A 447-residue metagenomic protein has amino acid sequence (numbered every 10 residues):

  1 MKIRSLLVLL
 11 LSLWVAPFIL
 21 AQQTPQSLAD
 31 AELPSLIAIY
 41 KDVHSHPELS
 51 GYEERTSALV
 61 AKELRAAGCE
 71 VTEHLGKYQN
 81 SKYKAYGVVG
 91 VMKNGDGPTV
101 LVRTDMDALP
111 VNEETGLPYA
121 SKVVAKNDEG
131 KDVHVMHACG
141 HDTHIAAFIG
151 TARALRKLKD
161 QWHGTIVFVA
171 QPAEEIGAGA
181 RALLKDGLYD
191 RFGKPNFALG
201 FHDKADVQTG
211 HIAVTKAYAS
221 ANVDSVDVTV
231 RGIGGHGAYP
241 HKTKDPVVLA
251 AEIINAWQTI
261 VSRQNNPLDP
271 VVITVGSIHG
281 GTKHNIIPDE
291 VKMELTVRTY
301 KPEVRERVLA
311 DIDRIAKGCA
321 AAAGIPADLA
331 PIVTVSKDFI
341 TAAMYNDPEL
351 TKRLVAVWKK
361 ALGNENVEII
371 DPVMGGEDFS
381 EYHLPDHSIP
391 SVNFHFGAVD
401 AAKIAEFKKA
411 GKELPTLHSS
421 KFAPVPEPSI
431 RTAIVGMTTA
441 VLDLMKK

Functional and structural regions predicted by a protein language model:
M1-S5: Positively charged n-region of N-terminal signal peptides that target proteins for export
V8-F18: Bacterial N-terminal signal peptides
Q22-H137, A146-H163: Acidic/His- and Gly-rich active-site-bordering loop/insert found across diverse amide/peptide-bond hydrolases
D30-P34, P47-A58, D142, A146 (+4 more regions): Soluble non-cytosolic domains of exported or imported proteins
V43, L64, G90, V102 (+9 more regions): Divalent metal-coordination and catalytic microenvironments
G87, V124-M136, D142-T143, L155-S277 (+1 more regions): Histidine/acidic-residue-rich, glycine-tolerant segments that coordinate divalent metal ions
V248-K447: Metal-dependent amide/peptide-bond hydrolase catalytic core, centered on the "pita-bread" metallohydrolase fold
